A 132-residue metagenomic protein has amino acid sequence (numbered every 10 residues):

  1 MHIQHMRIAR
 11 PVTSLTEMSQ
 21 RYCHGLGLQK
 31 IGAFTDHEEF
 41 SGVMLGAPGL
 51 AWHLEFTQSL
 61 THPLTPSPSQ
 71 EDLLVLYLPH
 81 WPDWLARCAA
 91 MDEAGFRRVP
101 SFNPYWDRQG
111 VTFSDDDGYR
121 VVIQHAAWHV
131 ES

Functional and structural regions predicted by a protein language model:
M1, R7, A33, C88-S132: Vicinal oxygen chelate
M1-S19, E71-L76, A127-S132: N-terminal beta-strand motif that seeds the catalytic metal site of vicinal oxygen chelate
H2, R10-W52: Core segments of cupin and vicinal oxygen chelate
E39, Q70, D107: Exposed loop/turn and edge beta-strand positions of beta-sandwich/beta-sheet ligand-binding modules
G42, V75, G110-T112: Short hydrophobic/aromatic beta-strand element in the GNAT-like acyltransferase core that lines or flanks the acyl-donor
G49-L54, D117-V121: Short, charged/polar, Gly/Pro-enriched secondary-structure boundary elements
W81-R87: Short, conserved charged micro-motifs
